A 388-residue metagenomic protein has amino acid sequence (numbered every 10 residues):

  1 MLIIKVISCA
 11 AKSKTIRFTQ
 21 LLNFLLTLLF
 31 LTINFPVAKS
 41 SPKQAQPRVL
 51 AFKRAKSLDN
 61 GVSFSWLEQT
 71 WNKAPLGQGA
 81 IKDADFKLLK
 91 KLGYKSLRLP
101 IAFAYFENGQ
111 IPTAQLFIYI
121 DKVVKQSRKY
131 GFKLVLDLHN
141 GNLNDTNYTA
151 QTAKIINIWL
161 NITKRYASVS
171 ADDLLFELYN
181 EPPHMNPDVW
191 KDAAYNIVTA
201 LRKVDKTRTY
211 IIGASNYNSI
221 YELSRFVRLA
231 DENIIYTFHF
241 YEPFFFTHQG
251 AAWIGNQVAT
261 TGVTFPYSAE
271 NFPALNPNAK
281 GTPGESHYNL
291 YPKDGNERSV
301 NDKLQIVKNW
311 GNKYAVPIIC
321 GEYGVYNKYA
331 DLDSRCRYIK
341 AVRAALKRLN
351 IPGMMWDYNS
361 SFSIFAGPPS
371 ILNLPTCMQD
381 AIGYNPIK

Functional and structural regions predicted by a protein language model:
M1-F18: N-terminal secretory signal peptides that target proteins for export/translocation
N23-T32: Bacterial N-terminal signal peptides
F35-K43: Signal peptide processing junction and immediate N-terminal pro/mature segment of secreted/exported proteins
P47-T209, A214-L223, N233, Y358 (+3 more regions): Active-site mouth of glycoside hydrolases
L134-L136, I318, G353: Hydrophobic beta-strand scaffold residues
I156-N296, Q305-V325, A344, R348-L349: Active-site region of glycoside hydrolase catalytic domains
V300-N301: Intrinsic disorder
K328-K388: Aromatic-rich peripheral "rim/lid" segments of glycoside hydrolase catalytic domains that contact and position glycan
